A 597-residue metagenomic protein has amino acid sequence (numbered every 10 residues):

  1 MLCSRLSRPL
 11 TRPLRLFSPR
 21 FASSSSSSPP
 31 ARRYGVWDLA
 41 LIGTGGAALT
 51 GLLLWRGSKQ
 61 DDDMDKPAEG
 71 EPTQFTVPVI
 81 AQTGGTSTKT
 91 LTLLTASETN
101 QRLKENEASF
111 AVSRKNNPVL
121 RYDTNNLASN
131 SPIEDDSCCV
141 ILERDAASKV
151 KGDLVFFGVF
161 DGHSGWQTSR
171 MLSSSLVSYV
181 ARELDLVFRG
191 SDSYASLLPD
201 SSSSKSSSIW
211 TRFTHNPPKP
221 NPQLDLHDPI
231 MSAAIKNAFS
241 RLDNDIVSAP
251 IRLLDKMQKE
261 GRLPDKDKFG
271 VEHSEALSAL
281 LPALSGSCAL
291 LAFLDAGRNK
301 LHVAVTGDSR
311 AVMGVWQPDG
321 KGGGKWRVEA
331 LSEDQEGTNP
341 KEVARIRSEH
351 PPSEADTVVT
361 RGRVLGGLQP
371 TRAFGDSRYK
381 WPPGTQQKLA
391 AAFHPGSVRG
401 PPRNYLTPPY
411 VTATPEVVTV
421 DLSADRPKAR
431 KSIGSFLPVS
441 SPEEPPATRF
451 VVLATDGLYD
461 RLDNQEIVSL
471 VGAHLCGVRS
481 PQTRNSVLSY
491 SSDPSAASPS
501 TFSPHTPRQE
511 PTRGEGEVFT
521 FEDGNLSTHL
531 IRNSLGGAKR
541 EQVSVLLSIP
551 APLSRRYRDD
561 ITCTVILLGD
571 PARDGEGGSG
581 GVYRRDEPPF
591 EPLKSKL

Functional and structural regions predicted by a protein language model:
L2-L597: PP2C/PPM-type serine/threonine phosphatase catalytic domain
